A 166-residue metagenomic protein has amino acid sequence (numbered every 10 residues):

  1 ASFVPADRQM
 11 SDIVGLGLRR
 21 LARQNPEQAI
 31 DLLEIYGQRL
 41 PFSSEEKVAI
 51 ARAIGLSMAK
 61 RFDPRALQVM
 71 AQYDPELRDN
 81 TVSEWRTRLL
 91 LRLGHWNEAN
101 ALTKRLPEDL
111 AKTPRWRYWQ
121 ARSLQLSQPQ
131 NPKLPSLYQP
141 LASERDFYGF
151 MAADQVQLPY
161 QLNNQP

Functional and structural regions predicted by a protein language model:
A1-P166: Extracytoplasmic and endomembrane cell-envelope/extracellular-matrix remodeling and assembly machinery
